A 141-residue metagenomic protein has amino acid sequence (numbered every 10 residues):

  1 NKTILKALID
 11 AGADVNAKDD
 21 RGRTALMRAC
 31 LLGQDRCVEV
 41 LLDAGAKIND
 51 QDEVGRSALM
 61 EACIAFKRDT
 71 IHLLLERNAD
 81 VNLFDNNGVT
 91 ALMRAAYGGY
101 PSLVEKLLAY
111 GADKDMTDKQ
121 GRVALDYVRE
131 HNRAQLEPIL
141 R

Functional and structural regions predicted by a protein language model:
N1, R28-Q34, E61-K67, R94-Y100 (+1 more regions): Ankyrin repeat A-helix N-terminal signature
E53-R56, M60-H72: Alpha-helical adaptor scaffolds
L108, D113-R141: Leucine-rich solenoid repeat scaffolds
